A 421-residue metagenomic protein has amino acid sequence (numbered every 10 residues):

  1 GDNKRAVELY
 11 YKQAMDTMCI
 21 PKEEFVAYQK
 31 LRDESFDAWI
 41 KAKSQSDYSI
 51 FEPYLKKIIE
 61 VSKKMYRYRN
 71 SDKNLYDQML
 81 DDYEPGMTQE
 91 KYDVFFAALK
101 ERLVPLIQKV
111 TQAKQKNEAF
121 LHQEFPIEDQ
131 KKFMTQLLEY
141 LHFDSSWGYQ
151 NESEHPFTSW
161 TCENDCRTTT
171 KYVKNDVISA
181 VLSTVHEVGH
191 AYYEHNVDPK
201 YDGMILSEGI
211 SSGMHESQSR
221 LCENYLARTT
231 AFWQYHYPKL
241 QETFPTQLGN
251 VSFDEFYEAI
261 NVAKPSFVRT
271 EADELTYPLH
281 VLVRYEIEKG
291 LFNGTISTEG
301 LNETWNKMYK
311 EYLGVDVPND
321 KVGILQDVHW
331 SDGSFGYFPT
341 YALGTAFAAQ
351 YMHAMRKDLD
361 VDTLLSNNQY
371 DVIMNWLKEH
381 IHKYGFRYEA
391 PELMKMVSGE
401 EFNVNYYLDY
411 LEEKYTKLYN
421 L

Functional and structural regions predicted by a protein language model:
G1-D33: A contiguous, low-structure linker/loop signature
E24-A27, P126, W160-N164, V173-T184 (+9 more regions): Secondary-structure capping and boundary motifs in well-ordered enzyme cores
Y28-V177: Contiguous, non-catalytic segments that form substrate-binding/exosite surfaces or channel walls
N70, S179-D198, E216-R220: Active-site recognition of the HExxH zinc-binding catalytic motif
F96, I127-K131, L137, L141-S146 (+4 more regions): All-alpha helical catalytic cores of prenyl diphosphate-utilizing isoprenoid enzymes
S146-W147, K200-M204, A227-P238, T298-E299: Acidic/polar loop patches that form or flank catalytic/metal-binding clefts of enzymes that bind anionic ligands
E208-G249: Post-HExxH zinc-binding segment in Zn-dependent metallohydrolases
V281, Y285-L421: C-terminal, non-catalytic "cap/extension" segments appended to globular domains
